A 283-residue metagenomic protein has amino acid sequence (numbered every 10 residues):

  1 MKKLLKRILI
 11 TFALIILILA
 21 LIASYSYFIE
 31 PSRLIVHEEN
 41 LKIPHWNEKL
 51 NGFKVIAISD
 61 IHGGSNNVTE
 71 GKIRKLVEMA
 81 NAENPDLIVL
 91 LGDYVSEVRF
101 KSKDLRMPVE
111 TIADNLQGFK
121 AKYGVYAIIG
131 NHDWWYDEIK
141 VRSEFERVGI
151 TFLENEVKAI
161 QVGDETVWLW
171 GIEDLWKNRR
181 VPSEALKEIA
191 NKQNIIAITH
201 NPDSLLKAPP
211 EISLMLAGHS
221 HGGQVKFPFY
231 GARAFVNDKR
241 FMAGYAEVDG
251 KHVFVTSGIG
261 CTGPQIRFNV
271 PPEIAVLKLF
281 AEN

Functional and structural regions predicted by a protein language model:
M1-K49: N-terminal membrane-anchoring alpha-helices
R33-N67, L186-Q193: Mobile, glycine- and charge-enriched loop segments and immediately flanking short secondary-structure elements within
I43-I56, I150-T151, K158-W170, A190-K192 (+2 more regions): Beta-strand-turn-beta hairpins that frame and shape the catalytic cleft of phosphate-ester-processing enzymes
K49-T151: Membrane-embedded segments
S59-G63, G92-Y94, V98, N131-H132 (+5 more regions): Active-site metal-binding loops of divalent metal-dependent hydrolases
E83, L116-A121, E188-N191, A208-P210 (+1 more regions): Short, conserved loop/helix-junction motifs that constitute active-site signature segments in enzyme catalytic cores
R142-E156, V162-T199, D203-K207, R267-F268: Binuclear metal-dependent hydrolase catalytic cores centered on His/Asp/Glu-rich metal-binding motifs
P202-E282: Conserved beta-sheet core of the metallophosphoesterase superfamily
